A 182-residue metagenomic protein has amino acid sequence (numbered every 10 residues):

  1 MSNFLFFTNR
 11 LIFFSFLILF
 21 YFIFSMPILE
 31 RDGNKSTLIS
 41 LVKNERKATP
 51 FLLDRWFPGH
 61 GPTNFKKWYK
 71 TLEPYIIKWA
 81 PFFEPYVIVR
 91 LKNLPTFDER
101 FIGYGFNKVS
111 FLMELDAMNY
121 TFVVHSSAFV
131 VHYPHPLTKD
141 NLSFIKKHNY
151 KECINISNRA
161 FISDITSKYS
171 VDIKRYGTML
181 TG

Functional and structural regions predicted by a protein language model:
S2-F16: Classical eukaryotic N-terminal signal peptides for Sec-dependent ER targeting/secretion, especially the positively
R10-L11, F22-Y104, K108, Y133-L137 (+1 more regions): Conserved catalytic core of nucleotide-sugar-dependent glycosyltransferases
L17-Y21: Hydrophobic alpha-helical membrane-insertion segments, chiefly the h-region of N-terminal signal peptides
N107-S110, H125: Short amphipathic alpha-helical segments
F111, L115: Short active-site alpha-helical segment characteristic of glycosyltransferases and processive polysaccharide synthases
D116-V130: Catalytic donor-sugar/metal-binding loop of nucleotide-sugar-dependent glycosyltransferases
D140-F144: C-terminal transmembrane bundle
